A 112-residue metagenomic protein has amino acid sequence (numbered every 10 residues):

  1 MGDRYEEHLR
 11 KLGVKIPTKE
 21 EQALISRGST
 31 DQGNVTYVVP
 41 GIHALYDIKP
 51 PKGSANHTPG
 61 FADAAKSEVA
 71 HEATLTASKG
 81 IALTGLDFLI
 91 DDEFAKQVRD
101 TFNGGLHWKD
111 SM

Functional and structural regions predicted by a protein language model:
M1-M112: Metal-dependent amide/peptide-bond hydrolase catalytic core, centered on the "pita-bread" metallohydrolase fold
